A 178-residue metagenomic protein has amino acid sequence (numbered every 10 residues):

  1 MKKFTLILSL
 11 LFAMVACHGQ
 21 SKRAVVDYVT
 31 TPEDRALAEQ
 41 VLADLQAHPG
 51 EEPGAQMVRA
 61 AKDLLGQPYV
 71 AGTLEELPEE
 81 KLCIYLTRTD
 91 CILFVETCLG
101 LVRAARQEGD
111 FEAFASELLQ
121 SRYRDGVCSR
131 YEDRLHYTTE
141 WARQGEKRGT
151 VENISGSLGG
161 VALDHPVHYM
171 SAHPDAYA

Functional and structural regions predicted by a protein language model:
M1-F4: Positively charged n-region of N-terminal signal peptides that target proteins for export
L10-H18: Hydrophobic h-region of N-terminal signal peptides that target proteins for export in Gram-negative bacteria
K22-L93: Cationic-aromatic interfacial patches
Q67-A178: Acidic/His-rich structured neighborhood in mature extracellular/periplasmic domains
